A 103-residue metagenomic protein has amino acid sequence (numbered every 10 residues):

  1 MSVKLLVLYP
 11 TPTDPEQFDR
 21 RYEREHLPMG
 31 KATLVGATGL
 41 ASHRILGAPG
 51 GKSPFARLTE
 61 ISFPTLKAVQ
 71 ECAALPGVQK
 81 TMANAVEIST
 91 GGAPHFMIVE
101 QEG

Functional and structural regions predicted by a protein language model:
M1-G103: Macromolecular interaction modules
